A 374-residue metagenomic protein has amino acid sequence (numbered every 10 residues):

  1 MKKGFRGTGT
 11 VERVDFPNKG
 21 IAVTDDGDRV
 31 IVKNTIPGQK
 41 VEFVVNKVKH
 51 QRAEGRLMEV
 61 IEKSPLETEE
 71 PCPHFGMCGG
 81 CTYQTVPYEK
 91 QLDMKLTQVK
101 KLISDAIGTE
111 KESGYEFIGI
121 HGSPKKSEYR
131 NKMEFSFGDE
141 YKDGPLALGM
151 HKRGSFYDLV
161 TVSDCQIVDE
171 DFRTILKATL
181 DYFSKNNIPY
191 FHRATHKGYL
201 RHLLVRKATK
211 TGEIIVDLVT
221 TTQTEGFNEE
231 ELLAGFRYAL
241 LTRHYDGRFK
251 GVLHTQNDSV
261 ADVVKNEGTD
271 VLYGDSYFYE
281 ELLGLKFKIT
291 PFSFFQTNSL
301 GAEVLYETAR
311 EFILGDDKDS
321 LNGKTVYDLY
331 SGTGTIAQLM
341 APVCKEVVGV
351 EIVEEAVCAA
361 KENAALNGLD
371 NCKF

Functional and structural regions predicted by a protein language model:
M1-E70, H74, K111, R153 (+1 more regions): Terminal RNA-binding accessory module
M1-G7, R13-P17, Q223-F374: Rossmann-like S-adenosyl-L-methionine
G20-D25, G149-K152, D217-V219, A360: Short, acidic/hydrophobic/Gly-rich beta-strand patch recurrent on exposed beta strands that often constitutes part
G38, V168, N298: Short, conserved phosphate/pyrophosphate- and ester-handling motifs at nucleotide-, phospho-/glycolipid
E59-E70, G79-Y190, K210: Extended interfacial segments that mediate partner engagement and assembly in macromolecular machines
Y157-R201, T222-H254, V260: Internal alpha/beta scaffold segment
K197-T211: Short edge beta-strands and adjacent turn/loop segments
V205, G212-T221, K286-T290: Short, aliphatic-rich beta-strand segments
